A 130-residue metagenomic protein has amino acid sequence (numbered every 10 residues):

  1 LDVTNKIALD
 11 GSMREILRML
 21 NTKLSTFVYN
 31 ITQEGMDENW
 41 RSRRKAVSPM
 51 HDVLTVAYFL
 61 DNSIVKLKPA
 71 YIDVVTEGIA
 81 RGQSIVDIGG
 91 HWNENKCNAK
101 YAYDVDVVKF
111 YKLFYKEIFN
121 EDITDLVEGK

Functional and structural regions predicted by a protein language model:
L1-K130: N-terminal acidic, glycine/proline-rich low-complexity segments
